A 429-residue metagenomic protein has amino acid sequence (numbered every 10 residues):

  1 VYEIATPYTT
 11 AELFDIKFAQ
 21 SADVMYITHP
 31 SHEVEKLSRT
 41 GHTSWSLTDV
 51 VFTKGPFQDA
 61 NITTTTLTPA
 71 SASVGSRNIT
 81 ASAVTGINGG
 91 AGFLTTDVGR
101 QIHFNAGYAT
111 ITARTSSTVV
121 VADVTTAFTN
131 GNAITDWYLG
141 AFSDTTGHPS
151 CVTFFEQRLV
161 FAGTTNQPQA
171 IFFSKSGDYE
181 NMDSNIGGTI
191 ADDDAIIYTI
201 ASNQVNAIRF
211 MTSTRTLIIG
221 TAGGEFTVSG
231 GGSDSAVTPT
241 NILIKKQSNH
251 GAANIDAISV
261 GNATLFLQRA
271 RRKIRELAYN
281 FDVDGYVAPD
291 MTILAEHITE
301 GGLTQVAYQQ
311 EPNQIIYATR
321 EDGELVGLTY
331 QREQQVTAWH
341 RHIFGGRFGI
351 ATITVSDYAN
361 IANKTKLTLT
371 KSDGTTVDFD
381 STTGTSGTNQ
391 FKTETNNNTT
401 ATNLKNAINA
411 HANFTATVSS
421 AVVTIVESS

Functional and structural regions predicted by a protein language model:
V1, I27, H32-K36, H42-S44 (+6 more regions): Non-transmembrane elongated oligomeric "stalk/shaft" segments that connect baseplates/barrels to distal
V1-Y26, G90, D97, N185-N203 (+5 more regions): N-terminal assembly/attachment segments of tailed bacteriophage virion structural proteins
E3-P7, L13-F14, G75-T126, F348-S429: Extended, beta-strand-rich, solvent-exposed assembly scaffolds of outer structural proteins
A11-D59, T110: Hydrophobic or amphipathic alpha-helical targeting/insertion segments
T48-G107, T112-T115, D123-N130, T145-F154 (+3 more regions): C-terminal globular interaction/adhesion domains in large, modular proteins
T126-S143, N406, S429: Surface-exposed interaction regions enriched in Ser/Thr/Asp/Glu that occur as long low-complexity tracts or repetitive
Y138-R158, G163-P312, Q331-R347: Beta-propeller and closely related beta-pinwheel folds
